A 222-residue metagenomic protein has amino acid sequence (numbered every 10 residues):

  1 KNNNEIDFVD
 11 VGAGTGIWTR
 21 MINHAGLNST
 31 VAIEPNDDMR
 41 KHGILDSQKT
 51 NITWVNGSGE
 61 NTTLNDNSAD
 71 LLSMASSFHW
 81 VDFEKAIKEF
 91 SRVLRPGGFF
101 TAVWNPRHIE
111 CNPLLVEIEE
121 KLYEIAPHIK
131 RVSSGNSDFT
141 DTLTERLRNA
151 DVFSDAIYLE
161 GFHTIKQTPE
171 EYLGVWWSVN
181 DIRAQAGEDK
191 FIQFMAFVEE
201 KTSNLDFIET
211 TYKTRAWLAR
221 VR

Functional and structural regions predicted by a protein language model:
K1-I6: Conserved alpha-helix/loop element of class I SAM-dependent methyltransferases that forms part of the SAM/SAH-binding
D7-N61: Class I SAM-dependent methyltransferase SAM/SAH-binding core
E60-L72: A short acidic, Gly/Pro-enriched loop at the edge of an enzyme's catalytic core that lines a small-molecule cofactor
A75-S76: Short catalytic micro-motifs in class I SAM-dependent methyltransferases
V81-E89: A short, conserved alpha-helix within the catalytic core of class I
S91-I165: Conserved catalytic/acceptor-binding region of the Class I
D138-R222: Conserved Class I S-adenosyl-L-methionine
